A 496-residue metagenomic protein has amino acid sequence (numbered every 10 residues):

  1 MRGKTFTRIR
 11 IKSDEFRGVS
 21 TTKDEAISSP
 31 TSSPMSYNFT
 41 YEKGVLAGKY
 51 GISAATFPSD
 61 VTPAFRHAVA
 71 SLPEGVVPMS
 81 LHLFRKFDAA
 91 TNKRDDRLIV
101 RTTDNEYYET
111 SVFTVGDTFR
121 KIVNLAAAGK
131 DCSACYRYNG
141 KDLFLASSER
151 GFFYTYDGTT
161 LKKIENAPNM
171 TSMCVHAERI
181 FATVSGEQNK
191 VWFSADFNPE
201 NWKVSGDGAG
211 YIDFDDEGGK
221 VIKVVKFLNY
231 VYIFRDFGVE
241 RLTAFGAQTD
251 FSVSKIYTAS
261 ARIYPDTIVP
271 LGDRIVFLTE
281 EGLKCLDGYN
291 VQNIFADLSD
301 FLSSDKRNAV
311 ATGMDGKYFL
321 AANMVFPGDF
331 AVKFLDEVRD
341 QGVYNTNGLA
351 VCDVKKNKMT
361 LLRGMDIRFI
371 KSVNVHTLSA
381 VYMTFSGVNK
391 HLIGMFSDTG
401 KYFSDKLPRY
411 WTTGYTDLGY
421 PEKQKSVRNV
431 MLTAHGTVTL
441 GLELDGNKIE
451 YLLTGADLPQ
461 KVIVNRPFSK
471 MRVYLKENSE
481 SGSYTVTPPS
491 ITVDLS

Functional and structural regions predicted by a protein language model:
M1-E106, T114-R120, A127-Y136, S260-I263 (+3 more regions): Beta-sheet repeat architectures centered on beta-propellers
V69-M79, F119, V123-D131, L161-G313: Beta-propeller and closely related beta-pinwheel folds
L98-V100, F144-A146, V231, I275: Hydrophobic beta-strand segments that make up the repeating blades of beta-propeller and related beta-repeat
T103, D131-C132, Y138-G140, S148-E149 (+1 more regions): Generic hydrophobic, aliphatic-rich segments that mediate packing or membrane embedding
E106-T114, G151-D157, E187-S205, R241-L242 (+2 more regions): Short beta-strand segments and strand-loop junctions that repeat across beta-rich extracellular domains
Y138-I164: Hydrophobic or amphipathic alpha-helical targeting/insertion segments
K141-F144, R150, H176-F181, S185 (+1 more regions): A short, charged
G158, N229, A434-T437: Short glycine/proline-enriched coil/turn segments at helix->beta-strand junctions
